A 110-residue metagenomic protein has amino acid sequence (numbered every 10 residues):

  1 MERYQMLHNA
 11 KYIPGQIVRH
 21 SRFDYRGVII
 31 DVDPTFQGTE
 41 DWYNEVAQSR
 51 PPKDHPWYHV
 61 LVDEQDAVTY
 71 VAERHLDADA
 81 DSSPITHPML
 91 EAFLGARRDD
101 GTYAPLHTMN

Functional and structural regions predicted by a protein language model:
M1-I17, R22-R26, D33-F36, L106-N110: Mixed-charge, Lys/Arg-rich low-complexity intrinsically disordered regions
R3-L7, V46-Q48, A80: Intrinsically disordered, low-complexity segments enriched in polar/charged residues with Gly/Pro, especially when
Q16, N44-S49: Intrinsically disordered, low-complexity boundary segments flanking structured domains
I30-D31, E40: Short, glycine/acidic-enriched capping/hinge loops at junctions between secondary-structure elements
D31-P34, E64: A short beta-strand motif that forms part of the nucleic acid-binding face of small beta-barrel RNA-binding folds
F36-E45: Short, solvent-exposed secondary-structure boundary/capping segments
R50-N110: Intrinsically disordered, low-complexity, charged/polar segments
